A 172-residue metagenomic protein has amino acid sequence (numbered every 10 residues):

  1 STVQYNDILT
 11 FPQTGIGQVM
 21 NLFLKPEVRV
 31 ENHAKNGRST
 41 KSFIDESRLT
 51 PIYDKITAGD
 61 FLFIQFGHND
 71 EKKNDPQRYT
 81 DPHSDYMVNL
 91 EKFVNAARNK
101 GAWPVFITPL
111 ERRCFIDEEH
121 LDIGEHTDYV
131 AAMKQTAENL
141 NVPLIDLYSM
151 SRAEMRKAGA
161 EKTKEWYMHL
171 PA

Functional and structural regions predicted by a protein language model:
S1-A34, T50-A58: Serine-esterase "nucleophile elbow" of acetyl-processing enzymes
Q4, K25, I44, Y167-P171: Generic, ordered loop/turn and secondary-structure boundary motif
Q4, N21, K25-V28, A34-R38 (+5 more regions): Generic hydrophobic/packing signal
Y5-P12, A34-F43, N74-D81: Acidic/histidine-rich helix-loop elements that form or flank divalent-metal/phosphate-binding sites at the catalytic
N6-I8, V19, E46, R113 (+1 more regions): Surface-exposed loop/turn and secondary-structure junction residues enriched for glycine/proline
R48-P171: Alpha-helical cap/lid subdomain in secreted, periplasmic, or secretory-pathway luminal O-acyl-processing enzymes
